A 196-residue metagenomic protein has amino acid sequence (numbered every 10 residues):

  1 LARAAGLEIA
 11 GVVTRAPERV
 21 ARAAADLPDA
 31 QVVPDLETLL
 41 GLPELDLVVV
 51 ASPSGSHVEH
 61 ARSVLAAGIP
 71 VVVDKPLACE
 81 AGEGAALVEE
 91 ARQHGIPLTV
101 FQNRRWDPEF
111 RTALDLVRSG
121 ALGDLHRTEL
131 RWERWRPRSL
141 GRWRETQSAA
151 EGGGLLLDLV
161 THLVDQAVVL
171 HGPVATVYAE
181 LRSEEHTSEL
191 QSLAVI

Functional and structural regions predicted by a protein language model:
L1-L27: N-terminal Rossmann-like dinucleotide-binding module
L7-G11, D46-V48, S52, G153-G154: Short active-site oxyanion
L27-E90: Beta-loop-alpha module in the N-terminal Rossmann-like domain of NAD(P)-dependent dehydrogenases, especially those
A51-S52, W132, Q191: Glycine-rich, N-terminal phosphate-binding loop of Rossmann-like dinucleotide-binding domains
A86-N103, G123-T128: Rossmann-fold dehydrogenase core element
R105-S183, S188: Predominantly a Rossmann-like dinucleotide-binding segment in NAD(P)-dependent oxidoreductases
E189-I196: Positively charged, low-complexity/disordered segments
